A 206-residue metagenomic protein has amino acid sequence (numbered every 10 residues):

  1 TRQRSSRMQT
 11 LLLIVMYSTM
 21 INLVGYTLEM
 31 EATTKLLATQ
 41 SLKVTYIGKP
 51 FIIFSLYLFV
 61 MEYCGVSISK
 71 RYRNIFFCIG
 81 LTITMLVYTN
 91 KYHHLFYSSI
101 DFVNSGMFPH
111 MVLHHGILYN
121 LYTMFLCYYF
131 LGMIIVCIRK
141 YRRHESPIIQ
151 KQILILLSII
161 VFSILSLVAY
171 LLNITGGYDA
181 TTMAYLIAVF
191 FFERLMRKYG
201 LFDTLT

Functional and structural regions predicted by a protein language model:
T1, C78-Y88, C127-I134, V161-L165 (+1 more regions): Hydrophobic core of alpha-helical transmembrane segments in multi-pass integral membrane proteins
T1, S55-F59, T123-S146, F192-M196: Alpha-helical transmembrane segments in multipass membrane proteins, preferentially the mid-helix core
S5-H94, G116-C127, D179-M183: Individual alpha-helical transmembrane segments in multi-pass integral membrane proteins
T10, M30-T34, V103, Y199-L205: Sequence/structural signature of beta-propeller blade repeats across diverse families
V24, R139-Y141, E145-T206: Interfacial "cap-and-anchor" motif at the non-cytosolic start of specific transmembrane alpha-helices
M30-T33, E62-S69, H94-F102, V136-H144 (+1 more regions): Perimembrane helix-loop junctions in membrane proteins
L81-T84, L95-S98, F108, N120 (+1 more regions): Alpha-helical multi-pass membrane domain signature
I100-L118: Juxtamembrane membrane-water interface segments that cap and precede transmembrane helices
